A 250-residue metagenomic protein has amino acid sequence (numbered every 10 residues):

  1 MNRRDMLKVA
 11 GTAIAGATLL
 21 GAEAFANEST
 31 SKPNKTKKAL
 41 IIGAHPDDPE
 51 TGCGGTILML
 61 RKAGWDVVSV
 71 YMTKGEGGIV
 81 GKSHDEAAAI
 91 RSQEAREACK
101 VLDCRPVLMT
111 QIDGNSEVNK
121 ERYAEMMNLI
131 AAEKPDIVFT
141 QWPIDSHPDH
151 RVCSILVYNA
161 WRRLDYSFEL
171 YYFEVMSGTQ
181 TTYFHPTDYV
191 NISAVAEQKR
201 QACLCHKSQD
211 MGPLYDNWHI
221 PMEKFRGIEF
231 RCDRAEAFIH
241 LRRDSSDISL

Functional and structural regions predicted by a protein language model:
R3-G16, A26-I42, I112, E117-L250: Metal-dependent de-N-acetylase/amidase catalytic core
L20-E23: C-terminal segment of classical bacterial N-terminal signal peptides
A39-P46, E50-H84: ATP-dependent adenylation/pyrophosphate-handling site
D47, T73, A95, P106 (+3 more regions): Divalent metal-coordination and catalytic microenvironments
W65, C104, P135: Short glycine/serine/threonine/alanine-rich loop segments
V67, P106, F168: Hydrophobic anchor at the start of a short beta-strand that flanks the dinucleotide cofactor-binding loop
M72, C99-G114: A conserved beta-strand->alpha-helix junction
I79-L102: Glycine-rich phosphate-binding loop and adjoining beta1-alpha1-beta2 segment of Rossmann-like nucleotide-binding folds
